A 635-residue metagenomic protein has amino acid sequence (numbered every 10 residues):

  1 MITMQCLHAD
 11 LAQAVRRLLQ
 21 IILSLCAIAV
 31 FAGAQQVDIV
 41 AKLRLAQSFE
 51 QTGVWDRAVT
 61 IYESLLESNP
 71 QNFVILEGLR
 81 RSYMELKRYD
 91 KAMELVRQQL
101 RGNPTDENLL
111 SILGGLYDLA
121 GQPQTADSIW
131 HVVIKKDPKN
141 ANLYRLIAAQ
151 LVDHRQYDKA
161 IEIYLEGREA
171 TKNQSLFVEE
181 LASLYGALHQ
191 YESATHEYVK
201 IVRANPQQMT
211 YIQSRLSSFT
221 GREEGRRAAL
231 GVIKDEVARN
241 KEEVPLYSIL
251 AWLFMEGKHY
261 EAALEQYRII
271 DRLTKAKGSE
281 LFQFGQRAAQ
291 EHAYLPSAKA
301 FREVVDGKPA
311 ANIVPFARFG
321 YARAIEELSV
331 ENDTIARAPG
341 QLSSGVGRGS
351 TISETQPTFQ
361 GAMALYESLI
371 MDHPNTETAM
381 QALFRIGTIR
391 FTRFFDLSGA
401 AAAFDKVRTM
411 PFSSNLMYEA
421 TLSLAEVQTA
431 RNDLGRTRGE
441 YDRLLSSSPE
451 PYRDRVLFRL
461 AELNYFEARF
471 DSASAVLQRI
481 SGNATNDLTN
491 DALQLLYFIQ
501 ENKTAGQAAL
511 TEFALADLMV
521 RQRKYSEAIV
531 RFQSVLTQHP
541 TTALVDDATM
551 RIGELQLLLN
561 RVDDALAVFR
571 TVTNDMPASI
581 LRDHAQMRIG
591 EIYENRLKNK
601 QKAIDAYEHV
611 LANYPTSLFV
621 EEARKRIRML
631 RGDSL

Functional and structural regions predicted by a protein language model:
M1-V40: Bacterial Sec-dependent N-terminal signal peptides
Q35-L635: Acidic, polar-rich low-complexity tracts and alpha-helical solenoid repeat scaffolds
